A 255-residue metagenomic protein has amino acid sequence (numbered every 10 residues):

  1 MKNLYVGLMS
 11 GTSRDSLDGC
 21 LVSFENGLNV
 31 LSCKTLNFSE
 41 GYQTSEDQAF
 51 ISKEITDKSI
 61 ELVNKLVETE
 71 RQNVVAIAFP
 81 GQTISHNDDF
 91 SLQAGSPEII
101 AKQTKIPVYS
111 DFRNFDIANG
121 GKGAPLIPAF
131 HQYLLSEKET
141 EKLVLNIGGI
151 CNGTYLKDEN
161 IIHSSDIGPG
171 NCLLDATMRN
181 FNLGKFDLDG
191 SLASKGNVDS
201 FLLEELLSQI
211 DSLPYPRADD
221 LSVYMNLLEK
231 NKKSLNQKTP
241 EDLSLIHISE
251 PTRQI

Functional and structural regions predicted by a protein language model:
K2-L4, D88-S91, I106-K185: Phosphate-binding/catalytic loop of phosphoryl-transfer enzymes
V6, C20-V22, T154: Conserved hydrophobic/aromatic positions in well-ordered beta-strands
S10, F79-Q82, I147-G149: Glycine-rich beta-strand-to-loop/alpha-helix junction loops that act as flexible
G11, I77, I100: Divalent metal-coordination and catalytic microenvironments
T12, S16-F38, H163-L245: Conserved ATP-utilizing enzyme core subdomain
C20-L66: Glycine-rich nucleotide/cofactor/substrate-binding loop typically near the N-terminus or early in the first domain
D47-P97: Short beta-strand-loop/turn "lid" adjacent to the catalytic site in phosphate-handling enzymes
I246-I255: Single conserved hydrophobic/aromatic residue that forms the stacking wall/gate of nucleotide- or nucleobase-binding
